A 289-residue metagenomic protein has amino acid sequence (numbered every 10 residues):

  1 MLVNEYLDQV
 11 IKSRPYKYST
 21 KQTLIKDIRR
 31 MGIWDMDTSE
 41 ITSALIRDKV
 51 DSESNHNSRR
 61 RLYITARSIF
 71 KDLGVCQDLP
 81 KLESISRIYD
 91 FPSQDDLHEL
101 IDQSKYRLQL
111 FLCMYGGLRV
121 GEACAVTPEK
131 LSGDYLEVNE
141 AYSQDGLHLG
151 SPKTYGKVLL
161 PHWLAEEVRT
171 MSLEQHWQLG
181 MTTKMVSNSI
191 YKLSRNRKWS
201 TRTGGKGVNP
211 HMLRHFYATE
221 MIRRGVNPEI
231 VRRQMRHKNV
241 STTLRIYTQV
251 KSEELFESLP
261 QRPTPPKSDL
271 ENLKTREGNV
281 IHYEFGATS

Functional and structural regions predicted by a protein language model:
M1-D27, K49-S58: Short, aromatic/basic-rich helix-turn unit that serves as a nucleic-acid recognition element
D27-K81, G117-G121: N-terminal DNA-binding recognition helix of tyrosine site-specific recombinases/integrases
S39, P161-R195: Major-groove DNA-contacting interfaces characterized by cationic-aromatic clusters
L79-V120, C124: Basic, Lys/Arg- and aromatic-enriched nucleic-acid-binding interface segment
F91, A125-V168: Conserved tyrosine-mediated DNA breakage-rejoining catalytic core shared by Y-recombinases
F91, Y142, M235-P260: Catalytic-site neighborhood detector that most strongly recognizes the C-terminal catalytic loop/helix of tyrosine
P152-K157, H162, Q261-S289: C-terminal secondary-structure termini that scaffold catalytic or DNA-interacting sites
L173-H176, S187-S241, Q249: Short, basic (Lys/Arg/His-rich) helix/loop patches that form interaction surfaces in the mid-to-C-terminal regions
